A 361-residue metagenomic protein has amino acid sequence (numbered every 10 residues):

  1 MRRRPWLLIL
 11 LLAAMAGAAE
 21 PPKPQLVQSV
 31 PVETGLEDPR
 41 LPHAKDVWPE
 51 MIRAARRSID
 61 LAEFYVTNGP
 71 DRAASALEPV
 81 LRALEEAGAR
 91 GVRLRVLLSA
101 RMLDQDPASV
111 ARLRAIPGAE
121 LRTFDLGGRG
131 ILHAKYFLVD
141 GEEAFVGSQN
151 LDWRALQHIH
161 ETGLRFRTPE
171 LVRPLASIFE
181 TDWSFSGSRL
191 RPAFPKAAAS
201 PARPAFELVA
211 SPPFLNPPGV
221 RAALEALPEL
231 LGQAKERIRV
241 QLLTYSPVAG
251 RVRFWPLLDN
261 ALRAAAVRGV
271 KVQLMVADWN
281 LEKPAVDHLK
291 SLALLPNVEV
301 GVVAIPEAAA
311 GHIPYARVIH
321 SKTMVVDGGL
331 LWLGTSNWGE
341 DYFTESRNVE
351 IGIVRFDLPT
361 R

Functional and structural regions predicted by a protein language model:
M1-P5: Positively charged n-region of N-terminal signal peptides that target proteins for export
W6-A14: Bacterial N-terminal signal peptides
A16-R361: Charged, low-complexity intrinsically disordered terminal segments
